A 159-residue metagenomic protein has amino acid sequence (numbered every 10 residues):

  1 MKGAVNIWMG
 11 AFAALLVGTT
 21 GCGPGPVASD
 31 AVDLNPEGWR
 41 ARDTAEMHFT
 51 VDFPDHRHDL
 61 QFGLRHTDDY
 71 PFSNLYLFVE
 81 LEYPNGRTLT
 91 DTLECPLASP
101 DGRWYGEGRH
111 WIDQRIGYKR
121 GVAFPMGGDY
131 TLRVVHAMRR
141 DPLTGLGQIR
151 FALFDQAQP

Functional and structural regions predicted by a protein language model:
M1-A11: Bacterial N-terminal signal peptides that target proteins for export
G18-G21: C-terminal motif of bacterial Sec signal peptides marking the signal peptidase cleavage site
G23-P26: Bacterial signal peptide processing site
R42-F72: Post-signal-peptide N-terminal segment of Sec-exported extracytoplasmic proteins
D55-H58, I116, V122-H136: Short tyrosine-centred short linear motifs in exposed loops/low-complexity segments
G63-H66, R133-R140: Short beta-strand-plus-loop segments that form exposed binding edges in beta-rich domains
P71-L77, G145-G147: Short coil-to-beta strand junction motifs in C2/discoidin
L93-A123: An anionic, turn-rich surface loop/hairpin at beta-sheet edges that serves as a generic interaction/coordination patch
